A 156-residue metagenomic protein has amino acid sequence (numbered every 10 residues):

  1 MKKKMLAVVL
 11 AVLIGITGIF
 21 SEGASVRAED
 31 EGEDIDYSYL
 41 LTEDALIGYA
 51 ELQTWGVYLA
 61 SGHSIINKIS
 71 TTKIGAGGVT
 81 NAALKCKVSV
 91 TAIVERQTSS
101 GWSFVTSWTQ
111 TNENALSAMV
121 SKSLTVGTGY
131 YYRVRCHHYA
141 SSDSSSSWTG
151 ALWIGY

Functional and structural regions predicted by a protein language model:
M1-N67: N-terminal prepro-regions of secreted/extracellular proteins
T54-A92: Short, surface-exposed binding/anchoring microloops in extracellular/periplasmic proteins
A83, T91-V94, N112-A118: Soluble, non-transmembrane alpha-helical interaction regions
I93-F104: Change "in extracellular beta-sheet-rich domains … of secreted and cell-surface proteins" to "in beta-sheet-rich domains
W102-A115: Solvent-exposed serine/threonine-rich low-complexity stretches and specific carbohydrate-binding patches
S117-T125: Exposed aromatic-hydrophobic patches
Y130-S142: Short, aromatic- and glycine-rich surface loops/edge beta-strands on solvent-exposed regions
D143-Y156: Short beta-strand elements
